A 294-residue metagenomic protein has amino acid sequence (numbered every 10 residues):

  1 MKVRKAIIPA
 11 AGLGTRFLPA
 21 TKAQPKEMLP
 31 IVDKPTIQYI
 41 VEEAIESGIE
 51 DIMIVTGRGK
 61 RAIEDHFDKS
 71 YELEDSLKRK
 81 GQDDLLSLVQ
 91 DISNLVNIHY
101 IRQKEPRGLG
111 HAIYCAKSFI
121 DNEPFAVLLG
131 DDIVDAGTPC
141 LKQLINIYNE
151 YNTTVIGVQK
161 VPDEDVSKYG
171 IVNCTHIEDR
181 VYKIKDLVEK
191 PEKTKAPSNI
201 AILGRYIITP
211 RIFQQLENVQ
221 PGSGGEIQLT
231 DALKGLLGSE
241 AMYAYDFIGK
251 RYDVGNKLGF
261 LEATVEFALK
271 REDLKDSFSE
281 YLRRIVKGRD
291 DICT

Functional and structural regions predicted by a protein language model:
M1-I8, R16, K34-P124, D135-A136 (+1 more regions): Conserved N-terminal catalytic core of the sugar/cofactor nucleotidyltransferase
V3, C174, R180-Y182, P197-T294: Conserved alpha/beta core of the MobA/IspD/sugar-nucleotide pyrophosphorylase nucleotidyltransferase superfamily
L13, D132: Active-site metal-binding loops of divalent metal-dependent hydrolases
A23-Q38: Short catalytic helix/loop segments, enriched in acidic residues and glycine and frequently bearing histidine
E46, D68, S118-D121, N146-T153 (+5 more regions): Generic secondary-structure signature for well-ordered alpha-helical cores
L128-G130: Active-site acidic Asp-centered loop
D135-Q215, V219, S223: Conserved core of the sugar-phosphate nucleotidyltransferase
